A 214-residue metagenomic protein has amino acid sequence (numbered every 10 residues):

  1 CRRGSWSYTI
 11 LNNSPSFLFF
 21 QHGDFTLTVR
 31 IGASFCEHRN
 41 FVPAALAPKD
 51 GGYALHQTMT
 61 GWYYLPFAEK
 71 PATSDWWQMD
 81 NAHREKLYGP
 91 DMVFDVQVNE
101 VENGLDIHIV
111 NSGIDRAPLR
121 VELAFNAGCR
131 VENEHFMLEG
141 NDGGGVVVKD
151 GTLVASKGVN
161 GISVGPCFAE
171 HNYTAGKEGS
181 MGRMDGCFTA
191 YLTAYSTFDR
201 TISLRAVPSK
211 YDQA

Functional and structural regions predicted by a protein language model:
C1-S163, C167-A175: Extended polysaccharide-engagement surfaces of secreted carbohydrate-active enzymes
K157-A214: Beta-strand-rich recognition/accessory modules
